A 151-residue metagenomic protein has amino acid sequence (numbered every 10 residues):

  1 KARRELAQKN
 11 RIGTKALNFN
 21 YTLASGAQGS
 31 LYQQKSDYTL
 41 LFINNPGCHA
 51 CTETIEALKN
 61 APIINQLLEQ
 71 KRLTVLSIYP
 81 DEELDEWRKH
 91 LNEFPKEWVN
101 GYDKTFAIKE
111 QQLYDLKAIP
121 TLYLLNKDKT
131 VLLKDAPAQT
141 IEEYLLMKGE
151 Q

Functional and structural regions predicted by a protein language model:
K1-N20, Y32-S36, D85, K89: N-proximal helix/coil linker or "cap" segments that precede and/or mark the start of modular domains
I12-G13, Q34-K35, L68-Q70, N92-F94 (+1 more regions): A structural signal for short secondary-structure junctions
N20, R88-Y123, K127: Short, internal strand/loop/helix patches that form the active-site neighborhood or redox-interaction surface
L23-A27: Extended, helix-rich structural scaffolds rather than catalytic motifs
G29-L58, T74-L76: Short active-site neighborhood of thiol/selenol oxidoreductases, capturing the structured segment around
G47-A50, E82, A138: Short acidic, S/G/P-rich loop/turn micro-motifs used as interaction or catalytic elements
T52-N92, F106-Q112: Structural microenvironment flanking redox-active thiols in thiol-disulfide oxidoreductases
A118-T121, K127-Q151: Non-catalytic, surface beta->alpha helical segment in thiol-disulfide oxidoreductase systems
